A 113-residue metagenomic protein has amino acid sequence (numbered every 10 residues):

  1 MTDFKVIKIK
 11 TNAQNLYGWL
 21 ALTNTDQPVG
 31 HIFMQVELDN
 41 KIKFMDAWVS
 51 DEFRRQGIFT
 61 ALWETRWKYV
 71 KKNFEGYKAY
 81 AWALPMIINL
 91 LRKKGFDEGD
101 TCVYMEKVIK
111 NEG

Functional and structural regions predicted by a protein language model:
M1-K10, N111-G113: Conserved N-terminal entry element of GNAT/NAT acetyltransferase domains
Q14-G30: Conserved beta-hairpin
W19, G30-I32, I42, A47: Conserved GNAT-family N-acetyltransferase fold
M34-L38, D51: Short, low-complexity Ser/Thr-rich regulatory SLiMs
D46-R55: A short, internal acetyl-CoA/4′-phosphopantetheine-binding micro-motif in the GNAT/acyltransferase core
R55-K68: Conserved acetyl-CoA-binding loop-helix of GNAT-fold acetyltransferases
V70-L84: Conserved GNAT acetyl-CoA-binding A-motif
A83-V103: Conserved active-site alpha-helix within GNAT-family acetyltransferase domains
